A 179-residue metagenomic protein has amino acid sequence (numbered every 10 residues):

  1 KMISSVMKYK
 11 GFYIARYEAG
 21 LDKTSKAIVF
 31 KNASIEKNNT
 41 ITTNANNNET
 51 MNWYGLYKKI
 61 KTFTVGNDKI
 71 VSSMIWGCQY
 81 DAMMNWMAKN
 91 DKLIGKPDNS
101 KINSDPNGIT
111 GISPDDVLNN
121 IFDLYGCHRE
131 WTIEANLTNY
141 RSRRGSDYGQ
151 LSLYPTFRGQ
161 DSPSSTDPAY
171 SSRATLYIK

Functional and structural regions predicted by a protein language model:
K1-D123: Short aromatic-cysteine micro-motif
L21, N47-T64, I70-V71, I75 (+1 more regions): Disulfide-stabilized, aromatic/cysteine-rich ligand-recognition loop
Y80, N136-L137: Surface-exposed, flexible loop/turn segments at secondary-structure boundaries
D123-L124, A169: Residue-level recognition of short, solvent-exposed, well-ordered loop/turn junctions that link secondary-structure
Y125-E134: Active-site-proximal beta-strands of protease catalytic cores
